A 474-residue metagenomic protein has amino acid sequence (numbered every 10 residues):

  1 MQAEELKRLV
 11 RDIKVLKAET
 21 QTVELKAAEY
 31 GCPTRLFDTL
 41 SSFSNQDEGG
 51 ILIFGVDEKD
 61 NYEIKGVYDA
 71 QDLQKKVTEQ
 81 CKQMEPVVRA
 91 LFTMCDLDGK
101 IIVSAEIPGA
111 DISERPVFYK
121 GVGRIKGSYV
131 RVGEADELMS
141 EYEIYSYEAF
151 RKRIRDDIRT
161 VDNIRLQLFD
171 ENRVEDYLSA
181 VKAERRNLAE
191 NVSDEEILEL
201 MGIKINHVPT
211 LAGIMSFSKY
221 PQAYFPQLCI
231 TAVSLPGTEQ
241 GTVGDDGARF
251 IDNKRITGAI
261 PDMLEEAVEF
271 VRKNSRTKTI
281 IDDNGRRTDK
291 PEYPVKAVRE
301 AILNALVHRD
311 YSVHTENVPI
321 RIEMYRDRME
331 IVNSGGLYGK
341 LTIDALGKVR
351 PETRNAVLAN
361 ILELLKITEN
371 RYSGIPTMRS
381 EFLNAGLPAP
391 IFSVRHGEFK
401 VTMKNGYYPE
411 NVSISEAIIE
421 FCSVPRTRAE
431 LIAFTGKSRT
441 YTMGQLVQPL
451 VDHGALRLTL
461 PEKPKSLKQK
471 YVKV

Functional and structural regions predicted by a protein language model:
M1, E410-N411, E420: Defense-system signaling and execution modules centered on TIR/cGAS-STING-like, death/scaffold domains and their
M1-A297, I302-Y407, R426-T427, A455 (+2 more regions): Conserved N-terminal catalytic/coupling substructures associated with nucleotide/phosphate chemistry
C32, K290, E420, T435 (+2 more regions): Residue-level marker of regulatory loop/turn positions in helix-turn-helix DNA-binding domains and in histidine
Y293, K437-D452, K465: Short amphipathic alpha-helical interaction segments
N411-E416, M443: Short, leucine-enriched amphipathic alpha-helices that occur as contiguous helical runs
S415-S423: Positively charged, polyanion-binding regions of nucleic-acid-associated proteins
V424-T435: Short acidic, hydrophobic short linear motifs in intrinsically disordered regions
Y471-V474: Short secondary-structure subsegments characteristic of cysteine-rich extracellular domains
